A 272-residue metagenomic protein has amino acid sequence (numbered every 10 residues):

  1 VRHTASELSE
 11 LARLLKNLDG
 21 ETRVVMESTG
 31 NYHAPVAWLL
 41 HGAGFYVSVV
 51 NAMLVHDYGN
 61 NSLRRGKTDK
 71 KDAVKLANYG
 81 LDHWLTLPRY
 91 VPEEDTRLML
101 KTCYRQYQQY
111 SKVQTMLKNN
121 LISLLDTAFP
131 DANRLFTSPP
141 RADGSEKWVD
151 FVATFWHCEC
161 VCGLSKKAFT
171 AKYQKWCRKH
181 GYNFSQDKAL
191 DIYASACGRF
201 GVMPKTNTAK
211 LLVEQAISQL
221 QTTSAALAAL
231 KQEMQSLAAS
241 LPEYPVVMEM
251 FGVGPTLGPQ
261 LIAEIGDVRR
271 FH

Functional and structural regions predicted by a protein language model:
V1-H272: A detector of single, family-specific signature residues that are central to catalytic or substrate-handling motifs
